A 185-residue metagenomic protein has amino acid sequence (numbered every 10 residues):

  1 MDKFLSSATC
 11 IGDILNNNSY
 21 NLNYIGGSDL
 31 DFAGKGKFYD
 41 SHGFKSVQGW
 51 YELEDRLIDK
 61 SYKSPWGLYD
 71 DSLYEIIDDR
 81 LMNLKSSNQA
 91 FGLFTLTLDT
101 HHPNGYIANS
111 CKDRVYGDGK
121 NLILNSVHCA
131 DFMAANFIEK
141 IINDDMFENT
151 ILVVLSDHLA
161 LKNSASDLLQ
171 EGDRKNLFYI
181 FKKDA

Functional and structural regions predicted by a protein language model:
M1-A185: Solvent-exposed soluble domains appended to multi-pass membrane proteins
